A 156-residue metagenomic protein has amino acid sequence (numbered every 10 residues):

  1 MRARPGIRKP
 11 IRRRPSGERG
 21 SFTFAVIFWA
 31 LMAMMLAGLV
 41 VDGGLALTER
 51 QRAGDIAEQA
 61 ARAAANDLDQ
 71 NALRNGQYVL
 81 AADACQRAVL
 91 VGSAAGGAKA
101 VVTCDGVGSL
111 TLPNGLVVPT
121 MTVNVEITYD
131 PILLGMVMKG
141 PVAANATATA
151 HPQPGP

Functional and structural regions predicted by a protein language model:
M1, M32-M35, M121, M136-M138: Detector for methionine-enriched segments
R2-A84: Alpha-helical assembly-interface signal, strongest on the long, hydrophobic N-terminal helix that forms
A3-I7, P131-P156: Low-complexity, S/T/G/P-rich flexible repeat/linker segments used as non-globular hinges and stalks within
G17-R19, G108-V118, T147-P156: Short secondary-structure transition/capping segments
A61-N124: Short amphipathic secondary-structure patches
N124-P131: Generic short beta-strand segments
